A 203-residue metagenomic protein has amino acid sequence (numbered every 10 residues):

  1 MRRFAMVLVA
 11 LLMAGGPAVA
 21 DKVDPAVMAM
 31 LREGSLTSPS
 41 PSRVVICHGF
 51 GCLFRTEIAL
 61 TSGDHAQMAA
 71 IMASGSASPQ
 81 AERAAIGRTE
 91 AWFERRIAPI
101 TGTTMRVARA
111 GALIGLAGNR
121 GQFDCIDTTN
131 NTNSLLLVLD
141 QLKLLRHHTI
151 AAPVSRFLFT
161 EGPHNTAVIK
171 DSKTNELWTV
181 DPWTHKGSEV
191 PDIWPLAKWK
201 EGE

Functional and structural regions predicted by a protein language model:
A5-G15: Bacterial N-terminal signal peptides
A10-L12, G115, F157: Generic marker of residues within folded, mature protein domains
P17-P79: N-terminal accessory/pre-domain segments preceding catalytic cores
L36-V45, E82-E94, L137, K170-T179 (+2 more regions): Solvent-exposed soluble domains appended to multi-pass membrane proteins
A84-H148: Mid-length scaffold segments of soluble, non-membrane domains
L137-W199: Hydrophobic/aromatic-rich core segments of domains that either
